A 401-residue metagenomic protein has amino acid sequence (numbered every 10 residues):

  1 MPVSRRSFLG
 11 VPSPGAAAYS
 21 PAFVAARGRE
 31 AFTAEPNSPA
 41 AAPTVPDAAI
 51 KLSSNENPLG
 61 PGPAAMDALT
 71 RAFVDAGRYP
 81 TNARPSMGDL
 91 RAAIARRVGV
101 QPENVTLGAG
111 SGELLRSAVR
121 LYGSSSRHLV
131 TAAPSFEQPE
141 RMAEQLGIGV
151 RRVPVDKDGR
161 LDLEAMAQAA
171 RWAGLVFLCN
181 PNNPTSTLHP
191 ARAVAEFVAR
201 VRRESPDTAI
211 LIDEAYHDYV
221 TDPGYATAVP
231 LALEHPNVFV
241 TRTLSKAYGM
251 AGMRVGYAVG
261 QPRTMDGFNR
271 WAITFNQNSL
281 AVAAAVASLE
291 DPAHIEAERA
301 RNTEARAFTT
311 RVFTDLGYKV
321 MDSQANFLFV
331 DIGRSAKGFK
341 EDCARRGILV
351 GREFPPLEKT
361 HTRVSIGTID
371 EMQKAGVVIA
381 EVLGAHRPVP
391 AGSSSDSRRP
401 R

Functional and structural regions predicted by a protein language model:
M1-R29: N-terminal export signals
R27-G110, S117: N-terminal small-domain helix-loop-helix segment of the aminotransferase-like
G62, N237-M321: PLP-dependent aminotransferase class I/II
Q101-V105, R127-H128, D207, E214 (+2 more regions): Short acidic capping loops at alpha-helix termini that bridge into adjacent secondary structure
L121-M142: Conserved PLP-anchoring active-site segment centered on the Schiff-base-forming lysine
V155-K157, N302-T303, V312-R346, T362: Conserved PLP-binding catalytic core of the aspartate aminotransferase-like
L161-R171, P184-I210, E214-A247, R263: Active-site pre-lysine segment of PLP-dependent enzymes
D342-R346, G351, P355-R401: PLP-dependent enzyme catalytic core of the Aspartate aminotransferase-like
